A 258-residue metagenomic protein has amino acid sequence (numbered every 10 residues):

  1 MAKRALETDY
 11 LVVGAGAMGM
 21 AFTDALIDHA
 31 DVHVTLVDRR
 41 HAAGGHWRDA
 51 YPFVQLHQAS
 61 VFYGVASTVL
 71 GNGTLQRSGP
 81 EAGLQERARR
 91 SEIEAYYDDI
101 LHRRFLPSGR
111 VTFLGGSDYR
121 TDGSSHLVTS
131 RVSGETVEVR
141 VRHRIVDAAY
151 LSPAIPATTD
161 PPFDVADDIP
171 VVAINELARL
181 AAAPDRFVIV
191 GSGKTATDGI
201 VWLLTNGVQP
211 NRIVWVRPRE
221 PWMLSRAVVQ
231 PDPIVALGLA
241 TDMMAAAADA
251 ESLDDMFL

Functional and structural regions predicted by a protein language model:
M1-Y10, D28-V32, E135-V139, H143 (+1 more regions): Extreme N-terminal leader/targeting segments of oxidoreductases
A5-L36, F187-N206: N-terminal Rossmann-like FAD-binding beta1-loop-alpha1 element of flavoenzymes
E7-D9, L114-G116, P184: Phosphate-coordination loops involved in phosphoryl transfer and adenosine-cofactor binding
T35, N211-V214: Conserved beta-strand positions in the Rossmann-like core of class I SAM-dependent methyltransferases
R39-Y96, V216-L258: Glycine-rich active-site loop/strand segments that organize a redox cofactor
G44-H46, D122, P153-A157, T197-D198 (+1 more regions): Short catalytic/ligand-binding loop motif for oxyanion handling, primarily in non-cytosolic enzymes, centered on
Q76-I155: Feature captures the FAD/FMN-dependent oxidoreductase FAD-binding
G83, R89, A149-G207, I213: Glycine-rich dinucleotide-binding loop and its adjacent helix/turn
